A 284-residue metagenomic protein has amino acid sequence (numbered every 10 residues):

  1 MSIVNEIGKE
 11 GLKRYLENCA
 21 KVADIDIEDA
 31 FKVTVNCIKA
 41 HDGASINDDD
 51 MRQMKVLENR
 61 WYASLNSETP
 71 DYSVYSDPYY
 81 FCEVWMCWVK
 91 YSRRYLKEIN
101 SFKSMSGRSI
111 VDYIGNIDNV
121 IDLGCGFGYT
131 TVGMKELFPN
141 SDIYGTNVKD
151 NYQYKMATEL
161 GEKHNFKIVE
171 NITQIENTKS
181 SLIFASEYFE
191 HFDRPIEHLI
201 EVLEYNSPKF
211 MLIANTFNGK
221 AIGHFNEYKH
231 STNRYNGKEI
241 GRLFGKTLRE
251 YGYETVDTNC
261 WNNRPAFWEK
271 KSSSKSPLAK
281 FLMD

Functional and structural regions predicted by a protein language model:
S2-T178, L199-I200, F217, A221-D284: Conserved N-terminal segment of class I S-adenosyl-L-methionine
D118, S181, K209: Conserved acidic residues
F184: A conserved beta-strand element that flanks and buttresses the S-adenosyl-L-methionine
Y188: Hydrophobic adenine-recognition pocket in adenosine-nucleotide-binding enzymes
H191-F192, K220: Short glycine-rich, flexible loops that bind phosphorylated cofactors or substrates
F192-V202: A short, conserved alpha-helix within the catalytic core of class I
E204-N206: Conserved helix-to-beta-strand junction in the class I
P208-F217: Conserved beta-strand signature within the Rossmann-like core of class I S-adenosyl-L-methionine
